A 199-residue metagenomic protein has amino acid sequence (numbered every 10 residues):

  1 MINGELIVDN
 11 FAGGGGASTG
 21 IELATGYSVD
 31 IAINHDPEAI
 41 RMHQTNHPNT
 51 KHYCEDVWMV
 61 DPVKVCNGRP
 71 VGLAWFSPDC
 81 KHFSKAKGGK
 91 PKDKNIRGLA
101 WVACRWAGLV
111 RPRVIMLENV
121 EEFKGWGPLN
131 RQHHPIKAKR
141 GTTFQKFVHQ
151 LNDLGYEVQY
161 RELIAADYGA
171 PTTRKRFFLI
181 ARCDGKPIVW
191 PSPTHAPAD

Functional and structural regions predicted by a protein language model:
I2-I7: Extreme N-terminal starter segment of soluble prokaryotic enzymes
N10-G15, P78: Class I SAM-dependent methyltransferase "Motif I" SAM/SAH-binding loop
G14-G26: Conserved SAM-binding loop of SAM-dependent methyltransferases across substrates and taxa, primarily the Class I
S28-D30: Short beta-strand element of Class I
I33: The conserved SAM/SAH-binding core of class I Rossmann-like methyltransferase domains, concentrating on the hydrophobic
D36: Conserved SAM/SAH-binding beta-strand->alpha-helix loop
R41-G68: S-adenosyl-L-methionine
V60-L73, C80-D199: Class I S-adenosyl-L-methionine
